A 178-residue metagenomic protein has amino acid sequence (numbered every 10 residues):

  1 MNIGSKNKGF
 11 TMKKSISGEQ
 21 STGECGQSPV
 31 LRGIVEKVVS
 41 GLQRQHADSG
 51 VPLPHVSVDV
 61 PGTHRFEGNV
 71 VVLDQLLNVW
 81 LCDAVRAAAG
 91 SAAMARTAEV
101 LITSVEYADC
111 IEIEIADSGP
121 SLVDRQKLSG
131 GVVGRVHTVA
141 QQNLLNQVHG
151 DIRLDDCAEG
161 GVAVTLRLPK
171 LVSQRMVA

Functional and structural regions predicted by a protein language model:
E19-E24, R65-G68: Conserved micro-motifs of the catalytic ATP-binding
C25-R44: Short beta-to-alpha transition helix within the HATPase_c
P52-H64: Conserved catalytic submotifs in the C-terminal HATPase_c
V70-A95: Conserved ATP-binding N-box helix of the HATPase_c
A95-D109: Short beta-strand/loop element within the Bergerat-fold HATPase_c
I102, H149-D155: Glycine-rich ATP-binding loops of the HATPase_c
C110-T138: Glycine-rich/acidic phosphate-handling loop/turn and adjacent ATP-lid/helix of nucleotide-binding kinase/ATPase domains
A140-H149: Conserved glycine-/histidine-rich ATP-lid loop and adjacent helix of the Bergerat-fold HATPase_c
